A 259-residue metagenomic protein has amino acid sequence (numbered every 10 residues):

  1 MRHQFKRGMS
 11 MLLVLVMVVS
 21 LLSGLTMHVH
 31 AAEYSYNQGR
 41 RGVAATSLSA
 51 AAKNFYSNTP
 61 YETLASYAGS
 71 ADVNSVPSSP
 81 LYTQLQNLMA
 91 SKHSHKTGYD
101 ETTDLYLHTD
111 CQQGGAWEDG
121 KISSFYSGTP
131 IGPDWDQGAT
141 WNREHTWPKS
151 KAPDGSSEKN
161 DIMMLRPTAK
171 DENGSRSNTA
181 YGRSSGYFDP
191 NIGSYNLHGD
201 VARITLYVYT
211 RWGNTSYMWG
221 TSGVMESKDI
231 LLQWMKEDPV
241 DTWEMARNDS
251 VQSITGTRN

Functional and structural regions predicted by a protein language model:
R2-L12: Bacterial N-terminal signal peptides that target proteins for export
M9, A116-E118, S253-T255: A short catalytic or substrate-binding loop motif that flags glycine-/basic-rich loops and adjacent residues that bind
M9, V19-L22, P77-S78: Intrinsically disordered, low-complexity segments enriched in Ser/Pro/Gly/Ala and basic residues
V19-Y34: Sec-dependent signal peptide cleavage junction
G24, Y106-G114, I131-W135, N191-G193: Intrinsically disordered, low-complexity boundary segments flanking structured domains
A31-F125: N-terminal module-boundary/linker segments of secreted carbohydrate-active enzymes
S127-N259: Domain-level detector of nuclease and nuclease-like folds in predominantly extracellular/periplasmic contexts
